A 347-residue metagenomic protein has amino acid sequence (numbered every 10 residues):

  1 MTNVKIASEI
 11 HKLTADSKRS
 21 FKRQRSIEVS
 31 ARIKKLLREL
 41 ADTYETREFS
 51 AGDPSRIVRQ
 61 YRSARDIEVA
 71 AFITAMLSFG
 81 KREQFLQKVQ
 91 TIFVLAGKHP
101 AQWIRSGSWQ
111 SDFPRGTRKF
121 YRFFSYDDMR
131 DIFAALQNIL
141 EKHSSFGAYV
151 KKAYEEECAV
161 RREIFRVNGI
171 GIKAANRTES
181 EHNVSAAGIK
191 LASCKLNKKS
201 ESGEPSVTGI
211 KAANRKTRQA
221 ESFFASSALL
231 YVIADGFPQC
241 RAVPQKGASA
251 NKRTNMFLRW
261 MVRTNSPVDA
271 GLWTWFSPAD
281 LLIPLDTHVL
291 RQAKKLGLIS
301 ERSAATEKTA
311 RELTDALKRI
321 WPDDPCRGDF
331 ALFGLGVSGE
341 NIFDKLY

Functional and structural regions predicted by a protein language model:
T2-L13, R19-K173, E179, N183-A192 (+1 more regions): HhH-family (HhH-GPD) DNA N-glycosylase catalytic core used in base-excision repair
